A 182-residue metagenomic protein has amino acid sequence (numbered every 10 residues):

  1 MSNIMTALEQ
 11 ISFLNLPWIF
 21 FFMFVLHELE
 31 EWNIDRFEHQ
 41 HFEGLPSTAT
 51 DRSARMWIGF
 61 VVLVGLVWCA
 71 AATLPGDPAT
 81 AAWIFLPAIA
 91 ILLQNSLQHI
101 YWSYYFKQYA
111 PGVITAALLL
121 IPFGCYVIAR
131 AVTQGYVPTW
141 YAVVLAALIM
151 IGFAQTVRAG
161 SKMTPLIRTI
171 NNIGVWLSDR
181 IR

Functional and structural regions predicted by a protein language model:
Q10-E30: N-terminal signal-anchor transmembrane alpha helix
V25-E31, L92-S103, M150-L166: Transmembrane alpha-helical segments that form the membrane-embedded catalytic/substrate-channel core of multi-pass
E28-S47: Membrane-interface helix-loop junction between the first two transmembrane segments
F42-I58: Juxtamembrane helix-capping/reentrant segments at transmembrane boundaries
R55-P75, N95, L119-G124: Core segments of transmembrane alpha-helices that mediate helix-helix packing or line hydrophobic substrate/ligand
P75-A79, I100-A110, V132-V137: Membrane-interface helix caps and helix-loop-helix hairpins in membrane proteins
P87-H99, A110-A131, A147-F153: Hydrophobic alpha-helical membrane segments
Y126-R182: Terminal transmembrane helical module of multi-pass membrane proteins
